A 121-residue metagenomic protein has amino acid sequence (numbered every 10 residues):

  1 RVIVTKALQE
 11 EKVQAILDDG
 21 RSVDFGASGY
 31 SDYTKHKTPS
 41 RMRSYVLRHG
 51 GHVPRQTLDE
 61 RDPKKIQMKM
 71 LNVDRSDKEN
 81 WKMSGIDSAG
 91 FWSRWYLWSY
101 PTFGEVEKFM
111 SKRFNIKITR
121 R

Functional and structural regions predicted by a protein language model:
R1-R121: Arg/Lys-rich, low-complexity, intrinsically disordered basic segments
